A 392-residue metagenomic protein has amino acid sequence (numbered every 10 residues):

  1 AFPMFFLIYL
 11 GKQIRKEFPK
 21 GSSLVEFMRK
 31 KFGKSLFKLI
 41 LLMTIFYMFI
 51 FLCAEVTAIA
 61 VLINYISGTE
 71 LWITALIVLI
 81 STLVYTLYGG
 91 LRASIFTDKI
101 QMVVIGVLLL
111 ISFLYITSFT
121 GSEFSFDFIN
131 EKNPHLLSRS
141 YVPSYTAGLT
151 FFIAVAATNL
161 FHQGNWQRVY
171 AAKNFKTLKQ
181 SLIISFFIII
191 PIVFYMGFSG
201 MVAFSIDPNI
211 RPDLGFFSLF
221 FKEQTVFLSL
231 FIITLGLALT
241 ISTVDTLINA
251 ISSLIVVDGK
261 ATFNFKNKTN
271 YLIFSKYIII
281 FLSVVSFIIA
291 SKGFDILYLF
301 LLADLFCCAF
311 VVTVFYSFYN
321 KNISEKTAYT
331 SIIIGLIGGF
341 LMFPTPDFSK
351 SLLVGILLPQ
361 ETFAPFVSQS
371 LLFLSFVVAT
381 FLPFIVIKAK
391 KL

Functional and structural regions predicted by a protein language model:
A1-L392: Membrane-embedded helix-loop-helix hairpins and adjacent transmembrane boundary segments in multi-pass transporters
